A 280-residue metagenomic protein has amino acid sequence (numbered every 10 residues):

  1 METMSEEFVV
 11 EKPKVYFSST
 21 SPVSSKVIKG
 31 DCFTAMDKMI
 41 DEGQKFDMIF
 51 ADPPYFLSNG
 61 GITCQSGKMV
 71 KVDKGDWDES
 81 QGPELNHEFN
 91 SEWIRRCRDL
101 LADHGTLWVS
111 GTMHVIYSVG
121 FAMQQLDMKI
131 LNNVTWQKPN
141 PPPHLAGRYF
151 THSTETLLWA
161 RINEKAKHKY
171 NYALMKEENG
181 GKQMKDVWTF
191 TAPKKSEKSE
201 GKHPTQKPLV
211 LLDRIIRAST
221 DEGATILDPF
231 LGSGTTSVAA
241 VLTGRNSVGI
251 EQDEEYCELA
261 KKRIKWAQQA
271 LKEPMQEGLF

Functional and structural regions predicted by a protein language model:
M1-E258: Core catalytic lobe of class I
K12-P22, K261-Q276: Short, conserved SAM-binding/catalytic segment of Class I S-adenosyl-L-methionine-dependent methyltransferases
Y172-M175, L271-F280: Short, flexible loop/turn segments with low-complexity composition
